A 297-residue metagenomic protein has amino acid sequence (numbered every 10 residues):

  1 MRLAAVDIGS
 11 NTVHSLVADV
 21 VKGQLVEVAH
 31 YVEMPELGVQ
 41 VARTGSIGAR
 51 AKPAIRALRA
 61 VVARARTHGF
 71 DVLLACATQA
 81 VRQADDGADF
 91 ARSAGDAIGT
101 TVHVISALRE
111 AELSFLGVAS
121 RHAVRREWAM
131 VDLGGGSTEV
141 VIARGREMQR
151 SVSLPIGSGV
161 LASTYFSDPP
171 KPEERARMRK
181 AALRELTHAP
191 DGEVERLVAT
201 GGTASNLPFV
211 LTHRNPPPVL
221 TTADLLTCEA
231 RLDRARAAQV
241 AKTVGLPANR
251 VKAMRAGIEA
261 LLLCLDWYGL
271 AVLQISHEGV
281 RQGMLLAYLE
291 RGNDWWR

Functional and structural regions predicted by a protein language model:
M1-L3, V17-V20, Q40-H68, T78-E127 (+1 more regions): Helical "lid/coupling" subdomains associated with nucleotide-phosphate turnover
R2-L16, L25: N-terminal amphipathic/basic leader segments beginning at the initiator methionine
L3, T12, H30, W128 (+2 more regions): Broad gene-expression machinery/nucleic-acid interaction feature
D7-T12, V131-S137, T200-T203, G279: A short acidic Gly-Thr/Ser loop motif
V13-H14, L37, E112-F115, L133-E139: Short glycine/serine/threonine-rich phosphate/pyrophosphate-binding segments that cradle anionic phosphate groups
Q24-P35, H68: N-terminal glycine-rich anion-binding loops that anchor highly charged ligand groups
D71-A75: Conserved beta-strand/loop subsegment of P-loop NTPase cores
